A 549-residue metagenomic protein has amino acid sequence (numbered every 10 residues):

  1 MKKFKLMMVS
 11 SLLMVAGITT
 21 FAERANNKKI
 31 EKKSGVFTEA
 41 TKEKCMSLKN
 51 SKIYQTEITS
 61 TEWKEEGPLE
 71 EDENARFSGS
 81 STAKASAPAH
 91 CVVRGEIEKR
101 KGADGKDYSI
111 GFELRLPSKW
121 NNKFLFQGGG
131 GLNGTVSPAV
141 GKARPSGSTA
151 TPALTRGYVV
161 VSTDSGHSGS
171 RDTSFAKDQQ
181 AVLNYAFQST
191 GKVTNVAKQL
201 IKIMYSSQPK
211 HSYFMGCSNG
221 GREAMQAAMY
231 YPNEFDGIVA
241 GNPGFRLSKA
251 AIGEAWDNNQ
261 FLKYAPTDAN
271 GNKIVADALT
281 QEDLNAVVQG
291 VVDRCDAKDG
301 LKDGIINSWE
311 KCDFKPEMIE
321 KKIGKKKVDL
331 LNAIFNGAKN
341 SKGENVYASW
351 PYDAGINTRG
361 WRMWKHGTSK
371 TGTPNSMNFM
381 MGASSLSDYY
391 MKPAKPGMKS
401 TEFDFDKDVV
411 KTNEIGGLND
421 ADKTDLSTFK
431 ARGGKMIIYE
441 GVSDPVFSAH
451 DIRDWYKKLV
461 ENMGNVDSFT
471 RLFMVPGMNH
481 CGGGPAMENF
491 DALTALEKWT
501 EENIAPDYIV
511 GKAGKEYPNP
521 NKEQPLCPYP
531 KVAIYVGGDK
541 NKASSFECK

Functional and structural regions predicted by a protein language model:
M1-M8: Bacterial N-terminal signal peptides that target proteins for export
R24-N121, V136-P138, G147, V288 (+6 more regions): Catalytic-loop region of hydrolases
A103-Y108, V136-K142, R171-A176, M225-Y230 (+7 more regions): Short, solvent-exposed loop/turn and secondary-structure capping segments
N121, G130-S207, I252-G253, A394-L418 (+1 more regions): Cap/lid segment of the alpha/beta-hydrolase catalytic domain
M215-G220, A224: Gly/Ala-rich beta-loop-alpha elbow adjacent to hydrolase catalytic centers
Q226-A228, N233-K339, M474: A catalytic-pocket lid/entrance helix-loop region that shapes and gates access to the active site across common
I437-E440: Short beta-strand/loop motif that positions the catalytic acidic residue of the alpha/beta-hydrolase fold
T470-G483, G514-E516: Histidine-bearing beta->alpha loop at or near hydrolase active sites
